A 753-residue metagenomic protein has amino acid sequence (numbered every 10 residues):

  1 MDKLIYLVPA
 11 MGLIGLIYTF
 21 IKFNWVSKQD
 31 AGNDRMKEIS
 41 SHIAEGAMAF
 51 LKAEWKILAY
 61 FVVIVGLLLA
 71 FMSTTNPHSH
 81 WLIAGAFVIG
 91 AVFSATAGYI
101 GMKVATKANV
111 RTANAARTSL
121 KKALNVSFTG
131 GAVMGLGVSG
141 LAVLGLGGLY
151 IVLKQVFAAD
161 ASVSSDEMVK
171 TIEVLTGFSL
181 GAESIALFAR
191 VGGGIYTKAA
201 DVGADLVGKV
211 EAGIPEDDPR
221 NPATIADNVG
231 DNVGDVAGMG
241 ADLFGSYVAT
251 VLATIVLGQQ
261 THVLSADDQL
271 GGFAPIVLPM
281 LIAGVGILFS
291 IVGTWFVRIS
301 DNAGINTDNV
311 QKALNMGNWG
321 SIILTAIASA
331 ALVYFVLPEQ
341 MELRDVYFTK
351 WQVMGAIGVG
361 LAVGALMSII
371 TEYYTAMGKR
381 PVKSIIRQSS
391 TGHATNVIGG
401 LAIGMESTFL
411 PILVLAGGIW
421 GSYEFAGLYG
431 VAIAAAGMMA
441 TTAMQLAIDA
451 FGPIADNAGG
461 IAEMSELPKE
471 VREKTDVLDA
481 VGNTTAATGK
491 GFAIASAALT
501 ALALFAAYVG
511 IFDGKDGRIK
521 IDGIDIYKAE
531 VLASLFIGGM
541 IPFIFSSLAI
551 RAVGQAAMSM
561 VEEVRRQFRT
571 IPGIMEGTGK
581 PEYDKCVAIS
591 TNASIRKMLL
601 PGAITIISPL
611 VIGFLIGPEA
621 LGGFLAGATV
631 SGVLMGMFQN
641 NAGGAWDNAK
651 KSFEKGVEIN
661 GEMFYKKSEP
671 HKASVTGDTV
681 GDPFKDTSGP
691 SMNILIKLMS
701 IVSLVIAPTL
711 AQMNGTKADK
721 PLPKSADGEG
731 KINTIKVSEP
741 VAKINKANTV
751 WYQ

Functional and structural regions predicted by a protein language model:
M1-Y752: Hydrophobic packing and interface segments
